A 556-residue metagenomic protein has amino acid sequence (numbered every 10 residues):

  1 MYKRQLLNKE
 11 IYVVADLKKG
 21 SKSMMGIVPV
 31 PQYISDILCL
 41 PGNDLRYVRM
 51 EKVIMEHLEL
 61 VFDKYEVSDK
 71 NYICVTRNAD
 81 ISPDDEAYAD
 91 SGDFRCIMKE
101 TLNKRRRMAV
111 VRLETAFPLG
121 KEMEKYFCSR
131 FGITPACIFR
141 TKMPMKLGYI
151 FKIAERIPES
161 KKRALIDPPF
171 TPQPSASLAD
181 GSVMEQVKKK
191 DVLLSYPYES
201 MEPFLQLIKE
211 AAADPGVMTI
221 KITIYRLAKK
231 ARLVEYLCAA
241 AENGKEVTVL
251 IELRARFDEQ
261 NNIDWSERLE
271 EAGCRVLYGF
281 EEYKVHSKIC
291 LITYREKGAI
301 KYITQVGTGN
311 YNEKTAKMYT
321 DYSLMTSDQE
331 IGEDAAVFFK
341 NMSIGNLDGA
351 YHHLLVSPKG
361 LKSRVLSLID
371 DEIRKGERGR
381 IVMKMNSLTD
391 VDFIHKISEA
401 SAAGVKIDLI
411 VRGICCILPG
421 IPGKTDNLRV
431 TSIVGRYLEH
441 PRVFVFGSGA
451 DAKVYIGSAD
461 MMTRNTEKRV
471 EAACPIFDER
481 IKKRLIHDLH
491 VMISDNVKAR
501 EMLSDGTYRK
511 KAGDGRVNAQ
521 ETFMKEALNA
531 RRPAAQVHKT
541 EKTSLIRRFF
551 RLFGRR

Functional and structural regions predicted by a protein language model:
K3-I381, E399-A403, C415-Y437, P441-R556: N-terminal localization/anchoring segments of enzymes in phospholipid and broader phosphate metabolism
V391: Active-site glycine- and acidic-residue-rich loops that bind and position anionic ligands or nucleotide-like cofactors
K406-I410: Hydrophobic alpha/beta core scaffold segments
